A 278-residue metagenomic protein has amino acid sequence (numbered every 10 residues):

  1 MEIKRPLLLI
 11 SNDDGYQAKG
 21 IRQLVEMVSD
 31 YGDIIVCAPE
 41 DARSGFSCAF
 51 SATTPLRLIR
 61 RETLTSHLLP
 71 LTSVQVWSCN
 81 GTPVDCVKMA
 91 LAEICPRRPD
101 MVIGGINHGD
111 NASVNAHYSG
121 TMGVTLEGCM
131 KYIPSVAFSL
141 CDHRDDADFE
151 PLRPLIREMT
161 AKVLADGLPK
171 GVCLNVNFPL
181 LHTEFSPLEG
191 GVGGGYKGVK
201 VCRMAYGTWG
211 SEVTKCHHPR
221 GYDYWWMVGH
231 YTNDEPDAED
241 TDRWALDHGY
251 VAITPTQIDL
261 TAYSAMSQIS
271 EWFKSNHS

Functional and structural regions predicted by a protein language model:
E2-L8, K19-R98: A cross-family phosphate/adenosyl-ligand binding-site feature
I10-Q17, N115-A116: Short, glycine-rich nucleotide/cofactor-binding loops
D14-R22, P219, V228: Short acidic, Gly/Ser-rich segments with clustered Asp/Glu that frequently serve as metal-coordination loops in enzyme
I35-C37, W77, I103, V136-F138 (+2 more regions): Hydrophobic/aromatic beta-strand patches that form the interior of the parallel beta-sheet core in alpha/beta enzyme
A90-P96, G123-P134: Alpha-helix C-terminal capping segments
D110-S119: Glycine/threonine-rich flexible loop motifs
C129-P151: Glycine-rich phosphate/pyrophosphate-binding loops and their adjacent beta-strand/loop elements at enzyme active sites
P151-S278: Electrostatically charged, flexible surface regions
